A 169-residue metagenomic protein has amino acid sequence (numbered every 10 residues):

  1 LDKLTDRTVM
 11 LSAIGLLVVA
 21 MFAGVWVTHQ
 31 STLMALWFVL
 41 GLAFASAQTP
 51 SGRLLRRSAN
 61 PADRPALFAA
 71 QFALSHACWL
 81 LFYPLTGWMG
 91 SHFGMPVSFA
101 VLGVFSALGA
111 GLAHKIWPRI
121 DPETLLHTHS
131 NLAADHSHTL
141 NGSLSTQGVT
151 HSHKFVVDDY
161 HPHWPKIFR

Functional and structural regions predicted by a protein language model:
L1-I120, T124: C-terminal transmembrane bundle of multi-pass solute transporters/carriers
I116-R169: Intrinsic disorder in cytosolic terminal tails and internal cytosolic loops of multi-pass membrane transporters
